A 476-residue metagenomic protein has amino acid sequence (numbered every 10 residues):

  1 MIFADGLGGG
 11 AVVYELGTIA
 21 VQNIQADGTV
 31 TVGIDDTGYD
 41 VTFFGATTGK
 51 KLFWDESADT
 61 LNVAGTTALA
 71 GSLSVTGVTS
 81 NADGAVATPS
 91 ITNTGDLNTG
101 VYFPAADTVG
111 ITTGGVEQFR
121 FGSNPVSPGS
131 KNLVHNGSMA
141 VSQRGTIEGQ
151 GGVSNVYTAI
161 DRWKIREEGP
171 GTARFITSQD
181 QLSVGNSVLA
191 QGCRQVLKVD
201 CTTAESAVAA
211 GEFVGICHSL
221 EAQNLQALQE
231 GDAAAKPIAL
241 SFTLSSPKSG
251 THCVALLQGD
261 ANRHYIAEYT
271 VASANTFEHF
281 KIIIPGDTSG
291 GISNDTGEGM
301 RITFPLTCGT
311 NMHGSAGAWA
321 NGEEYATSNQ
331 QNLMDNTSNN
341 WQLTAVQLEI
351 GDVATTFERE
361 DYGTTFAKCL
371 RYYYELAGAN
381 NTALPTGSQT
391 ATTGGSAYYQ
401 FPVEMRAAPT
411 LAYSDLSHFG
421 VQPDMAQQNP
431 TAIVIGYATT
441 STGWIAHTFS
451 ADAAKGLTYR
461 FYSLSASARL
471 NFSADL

Functional and structural regions predicted by a protein language model:
M1, G9, T18-G129, E349 (+1 more regions): Intrinsic low-complexity, repeat-rich intrinsically disordered segments enriched in small/flexible residues
L7-G10, N336-S338: Extracellular interaction modules
Q118-L476: Extracellular and organelle-lumenal recognition/adhesion modules and their flexible linkers in secreted
